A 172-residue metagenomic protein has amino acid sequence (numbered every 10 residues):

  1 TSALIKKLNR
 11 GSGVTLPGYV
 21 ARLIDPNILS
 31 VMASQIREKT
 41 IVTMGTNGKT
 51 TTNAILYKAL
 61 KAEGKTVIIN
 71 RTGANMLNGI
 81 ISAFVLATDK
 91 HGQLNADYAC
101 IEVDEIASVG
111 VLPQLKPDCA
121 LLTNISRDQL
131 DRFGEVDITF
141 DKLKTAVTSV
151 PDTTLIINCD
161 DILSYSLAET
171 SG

Functional and structural regions predicted by a protein language model:
T1-V42, K61-E63, N78-H91: Short, basic phosphate-binding NTP loop
P26-G73, K144: Walker A (P-loop) phosphate-binding motif
E38, S126-G172: Acidic, Mg2+-coordinating active-site environments of NTP-dependent enzymes
K49-I55, L77-I80, A107-G110: Short glycine/serine/threonine-rich phosphate/pyrophosphate-binding segments that cradle anionic phosphate groups
V67-R71, I101, I156-N158: General beta-strand structural signal in soluble alpha/beta enzymes
A74-N78, V103-S108, I162-L163: Short acidic loop-to-helix transition motifs that present clustered carboxylates
T88-Q93, P113-Q114, V147-V150: Conserved catalytic network of the ASCE P-loop NTPase/AAA+ motor domain
A99, V103-D128, L167-G172: Extended acidic/charged loop-beta regions that coordinate divalent cations and stabilize anionic phosphate/carboxylate
